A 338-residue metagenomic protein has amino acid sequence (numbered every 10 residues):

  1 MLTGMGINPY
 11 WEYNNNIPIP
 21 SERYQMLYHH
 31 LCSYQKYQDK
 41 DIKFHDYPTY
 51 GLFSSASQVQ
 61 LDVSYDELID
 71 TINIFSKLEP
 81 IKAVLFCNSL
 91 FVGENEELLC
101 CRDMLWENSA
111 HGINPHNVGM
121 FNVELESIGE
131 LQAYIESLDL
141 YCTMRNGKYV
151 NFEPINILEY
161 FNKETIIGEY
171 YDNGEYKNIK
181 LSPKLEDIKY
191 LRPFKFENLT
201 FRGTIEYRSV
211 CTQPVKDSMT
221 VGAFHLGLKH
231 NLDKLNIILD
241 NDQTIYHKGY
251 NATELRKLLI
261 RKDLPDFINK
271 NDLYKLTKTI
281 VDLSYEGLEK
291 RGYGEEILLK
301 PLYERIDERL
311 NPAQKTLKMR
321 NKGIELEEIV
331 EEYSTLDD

Functional and structural regions predicted by a protein language model:
L2-N14, K40-D62, C87-G93: Core alpha/beta catalytic barrel or barrel-like domain that forms the active/cofactor pocket in diverse metabolic
Y13-N16, D217-M219: A short acidic (Asp/Glu
I19-P48: Acidic, His- and aromatic-enriched active-site or binding-groove loops in soluble protein domains that engage sugars
Y24, Q60, P193-F196: Generic secondary-structure boundary/loop-capping signal
Y24, S54-A56, R202-T204: A general secondary-structure signal for short beta-strands and their flanking turns/coil in non-transmembrane regions
Y28-L31, Q35, Q60, I72-A83: Short, well-ordered alpha-helical packing segments
Y50-G51, D66-N73, K77-D338: C-terminal accessory/tail domains of diverse enzymes
